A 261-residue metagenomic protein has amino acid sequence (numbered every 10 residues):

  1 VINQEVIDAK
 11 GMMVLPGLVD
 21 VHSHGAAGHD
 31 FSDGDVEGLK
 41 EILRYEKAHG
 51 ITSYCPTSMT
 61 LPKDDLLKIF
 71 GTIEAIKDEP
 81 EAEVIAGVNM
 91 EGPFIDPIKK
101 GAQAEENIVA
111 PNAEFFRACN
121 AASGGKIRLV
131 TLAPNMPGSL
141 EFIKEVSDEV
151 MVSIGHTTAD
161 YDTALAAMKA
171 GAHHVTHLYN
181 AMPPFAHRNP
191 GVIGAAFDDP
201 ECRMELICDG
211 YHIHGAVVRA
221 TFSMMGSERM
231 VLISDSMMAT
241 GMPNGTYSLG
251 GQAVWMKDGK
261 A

Functional and structural regions predicted by a protein language model:
I2-K40, R44: Replace "His-x-His-based motif
G17-V19, S153, L232-I233: Residue-level marker for buried hydrophobic side chains located in beta-strands that build the well-ordered beta-sheet
H24, K40-I69, E83-D96, S123-N135 (+4 more regions): Divalent metal-dependent hydrolysis catalytic cores, especially in the metallo-beta-lactamase
G25-G34, C55-D65, A181-D198: Active-site loop-to-helix "anion-binding N-cap" substructures in soluble metabolic enzymes
D35-G38, I69-T72, N112-E114, R188-I193: Charged helix-capping and loop-helix junction motifs
P62-K68, N135-P137, S153-T158, I207-R219 (+2 more regions): Active-site glycine- and acidic-residue-rich loops that bind and position anionic ligands or nucleotide-like cofactors
M90, P97-G191: Divalent metal-binding pocket/active-site signature
F142, T163-A261: Active-site-adjacent C-terminal substructures of enzyme catalytic domains
